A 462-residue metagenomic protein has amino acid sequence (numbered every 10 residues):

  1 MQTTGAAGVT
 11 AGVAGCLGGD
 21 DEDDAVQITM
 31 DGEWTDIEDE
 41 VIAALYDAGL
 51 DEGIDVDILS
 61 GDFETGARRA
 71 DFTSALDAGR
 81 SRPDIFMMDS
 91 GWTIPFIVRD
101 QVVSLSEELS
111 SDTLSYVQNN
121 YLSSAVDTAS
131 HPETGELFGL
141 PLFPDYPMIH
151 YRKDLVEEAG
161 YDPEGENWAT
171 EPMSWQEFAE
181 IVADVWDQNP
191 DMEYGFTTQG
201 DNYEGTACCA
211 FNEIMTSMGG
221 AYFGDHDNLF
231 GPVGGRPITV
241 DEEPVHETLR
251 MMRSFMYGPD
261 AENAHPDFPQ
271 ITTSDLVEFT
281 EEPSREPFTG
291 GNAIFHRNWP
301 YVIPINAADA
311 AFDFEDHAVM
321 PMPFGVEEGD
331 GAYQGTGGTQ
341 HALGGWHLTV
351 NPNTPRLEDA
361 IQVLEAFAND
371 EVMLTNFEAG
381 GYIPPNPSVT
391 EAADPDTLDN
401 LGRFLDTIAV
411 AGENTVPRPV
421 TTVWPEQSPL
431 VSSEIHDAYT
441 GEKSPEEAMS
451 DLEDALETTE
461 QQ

Functional and structural regions predicted by a protein language model:
T3-Q101, S111-V117, T375, E447 (+1 more regions): Conserved N-terminal structural module of periplasmic/extracytoplasmic solute-binding proteins
D39-I42, Y46, A210, A221 (+1 more regions): Extracytoplasmic/periplasmic substrate-binding proteins
E40, N189-D191, L364-S388: Periplasmic-binding protein-like
S60-S74, G91, M173-E177, P266-T289: Short helix-initiation/N-cap motifs at beta->coil->alpha
R69-S81, I94, V98-R99, L155-V156 (+4 more regions): Short helices/loops that flank or line small-molecule/ion binding pockets
G91-M148, D330-Y333, D396-T397: Hinge/lid segment of periplasmic solute-binding proteins
D127-P269, P352-E358, Q362, K443-S450 (+1 more regions): Helix-loop-helix "hinge/cap" segment bordering the ligand-binding cleft or interdomain interface
A129, P321-F324, G331-Q334, E378-L430 (+1 more regions): Long, aromatic- and glycine/proline-rich binding clefts that accommodate carbohydrate-like moieties
